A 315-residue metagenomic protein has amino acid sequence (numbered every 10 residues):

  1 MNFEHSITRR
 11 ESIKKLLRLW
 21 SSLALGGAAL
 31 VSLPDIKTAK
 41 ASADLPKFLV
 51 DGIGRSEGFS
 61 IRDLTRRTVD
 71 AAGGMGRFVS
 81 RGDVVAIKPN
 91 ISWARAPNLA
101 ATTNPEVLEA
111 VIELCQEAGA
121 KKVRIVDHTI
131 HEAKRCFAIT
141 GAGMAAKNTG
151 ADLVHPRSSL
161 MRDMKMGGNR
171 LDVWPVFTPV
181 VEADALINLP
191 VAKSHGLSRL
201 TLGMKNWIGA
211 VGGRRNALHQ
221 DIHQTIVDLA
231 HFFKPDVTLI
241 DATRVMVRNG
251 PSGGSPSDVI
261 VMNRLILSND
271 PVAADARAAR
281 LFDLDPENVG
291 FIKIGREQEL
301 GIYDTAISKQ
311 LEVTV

Functional and structural regions predicted by a protein language model:
N2-V315: N-terminal and secondary-structure boundary signal
